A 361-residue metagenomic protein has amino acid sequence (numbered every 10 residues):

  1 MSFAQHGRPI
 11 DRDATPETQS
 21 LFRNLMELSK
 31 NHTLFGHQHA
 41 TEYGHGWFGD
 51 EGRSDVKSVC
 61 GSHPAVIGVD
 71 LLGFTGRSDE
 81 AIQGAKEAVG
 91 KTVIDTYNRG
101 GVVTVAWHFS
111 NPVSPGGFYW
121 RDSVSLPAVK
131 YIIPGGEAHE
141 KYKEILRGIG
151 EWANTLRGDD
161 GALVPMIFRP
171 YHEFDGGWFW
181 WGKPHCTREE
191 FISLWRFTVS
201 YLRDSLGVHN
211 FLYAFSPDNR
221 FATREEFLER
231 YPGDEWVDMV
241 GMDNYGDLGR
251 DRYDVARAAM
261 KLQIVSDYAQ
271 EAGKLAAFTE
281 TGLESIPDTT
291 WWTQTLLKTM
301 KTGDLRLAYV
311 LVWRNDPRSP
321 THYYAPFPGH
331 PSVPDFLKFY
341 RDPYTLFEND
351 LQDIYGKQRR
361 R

Functional and structural regions predicted by a protein language model:
F3-V66, D79-Q83, Y340-R361: N-terminal module-boundary/linker segments of secreted carbohydrate-active enzymes
Q19-L21, W47-V56, E87-K91, E151-W152 (+3 more regions): Alpha-helical scaffolding within the catalytic cores of extracellular/periplasmic polymer-degrading hydrolases
S29-A40, K274-R361: Substrate-binding cleft of secreted/luminal carbohydrate-active enzymes
T33-H37, A65-V69, V103-W107, M166-P170 (+4 more regions): Hydrophobic faces of well-ordered beta-strands that scaffold small-molecule active sites in alpha/beta enzyme cores
G36-Q38, R169-Y171, W195-E225, K274-P287 (+1 more regions): Aromatic-lined carbohydrate-recognition surfaces of secreted/lumenal glycan-active proteins
T41-G49, F74-E87, S216-E226, Y245-A259 (+2 more regions): Acidic-and-aromatic substrate-binding clefts and catalytic sites of carbohydrate-active enzymes
I67-V69, F227-V255, W313: Aromatic- and acid-rich polysaccharide-binding/catalytic face of secreted or lumenal carbohydrate-active enzymes
L72, G76-D204, V208: Substrate-binding cleft of extracellular glycoside hydrolase catalytic domains
